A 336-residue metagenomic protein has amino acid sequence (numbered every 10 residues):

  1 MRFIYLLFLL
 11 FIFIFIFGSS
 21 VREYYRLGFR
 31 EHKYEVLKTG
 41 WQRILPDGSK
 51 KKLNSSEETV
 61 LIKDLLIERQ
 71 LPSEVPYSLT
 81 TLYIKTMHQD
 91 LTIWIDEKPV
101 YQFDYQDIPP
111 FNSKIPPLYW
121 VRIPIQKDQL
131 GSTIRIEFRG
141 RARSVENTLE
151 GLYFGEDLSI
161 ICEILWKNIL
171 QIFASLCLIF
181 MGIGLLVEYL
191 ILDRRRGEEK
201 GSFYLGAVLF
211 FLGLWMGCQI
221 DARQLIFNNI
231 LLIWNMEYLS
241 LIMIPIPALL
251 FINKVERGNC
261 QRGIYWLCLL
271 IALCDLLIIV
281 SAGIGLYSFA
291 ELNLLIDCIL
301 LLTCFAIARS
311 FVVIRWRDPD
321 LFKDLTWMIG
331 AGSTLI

Functional and structural regions predicted by a protein language model:
M1-L6: Positively charged n-region of N-terminal signal peptides that target proteins for export
F13-P76: Extended carbohydrate-recognition surfaces in non-catalytic/accessory domains of CAZymes and lectin-like proteins
S19-E35, R43-I44, Y101-F103, F111 (+1 more regions): Non-catalytic regulatory/interaction regions at protein termini and inter-domain linkers
P72-I95, I134-I136: Aromatic-lined ligand-binding clefts that engage carbohydrates, nucleic acids, or primary amines
T80, S132-R139, G332-L335: Short, well-structured beta-strand segments enriched in hydrophobic/aromatic residues within extracellular or lumenal
L91-E150: Beta-strand-rich ligand-recognition modules
T148-Q171: Short, aromatic-rich amphipathic segments at membrane interfaces that lie adjacent to a transmembrane helix or signal
I169-I336: Juxtamembrane segments at transmembrane-helix boundaries in multi-pass signal-transduction membrane proteins
